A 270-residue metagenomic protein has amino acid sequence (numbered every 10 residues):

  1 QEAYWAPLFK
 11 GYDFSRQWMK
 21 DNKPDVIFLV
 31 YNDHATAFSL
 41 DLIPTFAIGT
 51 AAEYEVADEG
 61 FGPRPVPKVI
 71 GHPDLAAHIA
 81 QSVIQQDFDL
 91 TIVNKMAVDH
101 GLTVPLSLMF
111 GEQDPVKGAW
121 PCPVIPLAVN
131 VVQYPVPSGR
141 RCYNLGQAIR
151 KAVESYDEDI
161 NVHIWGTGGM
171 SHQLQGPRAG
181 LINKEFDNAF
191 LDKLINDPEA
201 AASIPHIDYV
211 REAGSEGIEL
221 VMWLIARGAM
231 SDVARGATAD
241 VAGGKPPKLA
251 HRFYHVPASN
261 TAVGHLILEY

Functional and structural regions predicted by a protein language model:
Q1-D25, L40-N144, S155, P177-G236 (+1 more regions): Flexible, D/E/H-enriched segments
D25-N32, L127, I160-G168: Beta-strand elements within well-structured catalytic alpha/beta cores of enzymes that handle phosphate/sulfate esters
N32-D33, K95: Beta-hairpin (beta-strand-turn-beta-strand) motif
A35-L40, S171-Q175: Short catalytic/ligand-binding loop motif for oxyanion handling, primarily in non-cytosolic enzymes, centered on
V132-Q133, I149, D159: Terminal low-complexity/intrinsically disordered segments and their adjoining alpha-helical capping regions in soluble
L145, I149-V153, H163, S171-L174: Extracytoplasmic, non-cytosolic globular domains
